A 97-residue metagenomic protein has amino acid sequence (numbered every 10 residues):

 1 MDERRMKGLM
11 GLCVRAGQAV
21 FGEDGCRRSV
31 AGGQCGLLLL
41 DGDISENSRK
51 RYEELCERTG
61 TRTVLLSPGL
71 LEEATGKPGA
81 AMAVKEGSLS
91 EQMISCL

Functional and structural regions predicted by a protein language model:
M1, R5, N47, L66 (+1 more regions): Charged, alpha-helix-enriched surfaces in structured cytosolic catalytic cores of large nucleotide-utilizing machines
D2-L37: N-terminal first-folded block
K7, A16, D41, P68 (+1 more regions): Generic secondary-structure boundary/loop-capping signal
F21, L66, V84-K85: A conserved hydrophobic position in a structured secondary element of the catalytic/binding core that shapes
D24, R28-S29, G42, N47-E73: Positively charged, polar, low-complexity stretches
G36-L37, R62-V64, G79-M82: Structural motif
L70-L97: C-terminal structural segments of small proteins and small subunits
